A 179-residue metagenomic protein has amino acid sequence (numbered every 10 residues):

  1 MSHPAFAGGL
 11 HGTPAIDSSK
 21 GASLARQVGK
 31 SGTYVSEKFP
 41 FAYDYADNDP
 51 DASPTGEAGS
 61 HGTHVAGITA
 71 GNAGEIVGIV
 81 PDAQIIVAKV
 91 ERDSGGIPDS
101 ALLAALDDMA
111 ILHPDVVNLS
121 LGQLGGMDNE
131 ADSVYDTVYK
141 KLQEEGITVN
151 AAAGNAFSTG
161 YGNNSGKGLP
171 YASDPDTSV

Functional and structural regions predicted by a protein language model:
M1-D99, L112-D115, Q143-G146, T159-Y161 (+1 more regions): Subtilisin-like serine protease catalytic core
P54, G74-E75, A105-L106, T137-Y139 (+1 more regions): Generic recognition of flexible, low-complexity loop/linker segments
I85, L106-N129, A152-A153: Short acidic, glycine-rich surface-loop motifs adjacent to enzyme active sites
E91, S120, A156: Anionic group-transfer/hydrolysis microenvironments
A101-D108, V134: Well-ordered alpha-helical segments embedded in enzymatic catalytic cores
Q123-I147, A152-V179: Substrate-binding/specificity loop regions of serine endopeptidase catalytic domains, predominantly subtilases
